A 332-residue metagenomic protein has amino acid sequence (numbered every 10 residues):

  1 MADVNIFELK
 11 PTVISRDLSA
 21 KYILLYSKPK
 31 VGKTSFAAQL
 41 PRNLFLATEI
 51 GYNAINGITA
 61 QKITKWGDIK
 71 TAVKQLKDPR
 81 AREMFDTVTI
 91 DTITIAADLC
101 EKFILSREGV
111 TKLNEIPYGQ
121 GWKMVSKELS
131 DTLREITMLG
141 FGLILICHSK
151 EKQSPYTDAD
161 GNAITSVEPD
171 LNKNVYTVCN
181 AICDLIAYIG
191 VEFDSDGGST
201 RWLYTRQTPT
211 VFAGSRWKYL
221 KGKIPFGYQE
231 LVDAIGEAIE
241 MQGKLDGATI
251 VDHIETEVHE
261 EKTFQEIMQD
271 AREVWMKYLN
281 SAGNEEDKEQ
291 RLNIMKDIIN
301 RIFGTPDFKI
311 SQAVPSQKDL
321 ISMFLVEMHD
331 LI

Functional and structural regions predicted by a protein language model:
A2-D3, S27, V31, Q39-L40 (+1 more regions): Interfaces that engage single-stranded nucleic acids at replication/repair/recombination sites
F7-I90, T94-L99, I254-H259, R272: Conserved P-loop
S35-A37, E135, V178-C179: Hydrophobic/aromatic ligand-binding patch that stacks against planar heteroaromatic rings of cofactors or nucleotides
N43-F45, L143, I186-Y188: Short, well-ordered beta-strand core segments
Q75, L99-K102, S149, L185 (+1 more regions): Amphipathic alpha-helical interaction surfaces
L76-Y118, I235, I239-Q242, D246 (+1 more regions): Long, low-complexity, intrinsically disordered polar/charged segments
I95-N174: P-loop NTPase motor core
K152-K262: Conserved GTP-binding G-domain of TRAFAC-class P-loop NTPases and closely related GTPase folds
